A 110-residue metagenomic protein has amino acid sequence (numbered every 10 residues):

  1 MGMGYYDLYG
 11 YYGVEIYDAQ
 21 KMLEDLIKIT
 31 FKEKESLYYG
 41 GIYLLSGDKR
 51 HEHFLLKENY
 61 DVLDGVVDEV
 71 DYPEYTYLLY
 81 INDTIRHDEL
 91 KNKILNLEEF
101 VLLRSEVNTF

Functional and structural regions predicted by a protein language model:
M1-L26: Short, extreme N-terminal segment that most often corresponds to the first beta-strand
G4-Y6, E74-L78: Short, surface-exposed beta-edge/turn micro-motifs
G10-E15, Y80-R86: Short, surface-exposed ligand-recognition loops at beta-strand->loop->(often short) alpha-helix junctions that present
D25-E35, N96-T109: Short secondary-structure junctions
K32-T76: Short, intrinsically disordered low-complexity segments
Y39-Y43, R86-H87, N108-F110: Short C-terminal domain-edge/linker segments immediately following a structured domain
R86-K91, L95: Ordered, amphipathic secondary-structure segments that act as subunit-interaction surfaces in large macromolecular
